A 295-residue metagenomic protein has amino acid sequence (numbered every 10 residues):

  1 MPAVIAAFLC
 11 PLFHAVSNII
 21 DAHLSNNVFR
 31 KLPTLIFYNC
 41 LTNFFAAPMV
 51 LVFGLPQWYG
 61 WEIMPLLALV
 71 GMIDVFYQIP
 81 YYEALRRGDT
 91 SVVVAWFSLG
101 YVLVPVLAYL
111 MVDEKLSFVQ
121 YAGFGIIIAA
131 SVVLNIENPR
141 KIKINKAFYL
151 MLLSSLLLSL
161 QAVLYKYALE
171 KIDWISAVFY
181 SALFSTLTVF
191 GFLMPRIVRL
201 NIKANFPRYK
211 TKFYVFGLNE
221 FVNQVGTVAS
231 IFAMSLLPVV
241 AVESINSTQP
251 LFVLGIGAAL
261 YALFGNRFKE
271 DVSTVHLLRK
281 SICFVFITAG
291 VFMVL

Functional and structural regions predicted by a protein language model:
M1-G88, I136-L152, L183-L236, A259-V285 (+1 more regions): Membrane-interface interhelical linkers
M1-V4, V52-E62, L107-V119, K166-S176 (+2 more regions): Helix-coil boundary and interhelical linker segments in multi-pass alpha-helical membrane proteins
L9, F37-Y38, W96-L99, V119-A122 (+4 more regions): Hydrophobic core positions of alpha-helical segments in small-molecule transporters and transporter systems
F13, S17, I73-P80, G100-L107 (+4 more regions): Membrane-embedded alpha-helical core segments of multi-pass
N27-T34, P80-W96, K115, E170-A177 (+1 more regions): Structural motif at transmembrane-helix junctions in multi-pass transporters
C40-F44, S98-V102, F124-I127, S131 (+3 more regions): Residue-level recognition of pore/gate-forming positions within transmembrane alpha-helices of multi-pass
Y81, G100-A122, V132, L236 (+1 more regions): C-terminal transmembrane-helix exit sites in multi-pass transporters
K146-S176: Selected transmembrane alpha-helices and immediately adjacent juxtamembrane segments of polytopic inner-membrane
